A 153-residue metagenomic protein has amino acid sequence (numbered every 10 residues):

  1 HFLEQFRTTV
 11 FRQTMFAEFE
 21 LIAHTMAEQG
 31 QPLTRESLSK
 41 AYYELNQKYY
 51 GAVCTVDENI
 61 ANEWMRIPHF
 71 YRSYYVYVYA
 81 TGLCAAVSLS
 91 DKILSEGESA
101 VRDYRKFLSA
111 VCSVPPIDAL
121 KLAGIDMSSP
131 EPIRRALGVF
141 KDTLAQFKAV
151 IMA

Functional and structural regions predicted by a protein language model:
H1-A27: Acidic/histidine-rich catalytic neighborhood
A17-A153: C-terminal, non-catalytic "cap/extension" segments appended to globular domains
